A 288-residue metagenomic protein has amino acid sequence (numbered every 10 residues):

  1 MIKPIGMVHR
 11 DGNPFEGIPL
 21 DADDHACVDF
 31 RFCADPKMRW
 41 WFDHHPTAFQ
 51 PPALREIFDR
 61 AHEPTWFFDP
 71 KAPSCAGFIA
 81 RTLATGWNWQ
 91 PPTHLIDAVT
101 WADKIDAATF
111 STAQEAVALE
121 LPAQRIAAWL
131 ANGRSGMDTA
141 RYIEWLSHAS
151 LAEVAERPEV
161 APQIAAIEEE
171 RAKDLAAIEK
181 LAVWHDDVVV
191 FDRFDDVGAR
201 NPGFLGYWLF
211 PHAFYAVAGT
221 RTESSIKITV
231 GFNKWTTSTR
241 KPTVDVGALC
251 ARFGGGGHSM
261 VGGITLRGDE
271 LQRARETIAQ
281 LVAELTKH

Functional and structural regions predicted by a protein language model:
M1-L121, E169, A182-D195, R200-F214 (+1 more regions): Replace "Mg2+/Mn2+-dependent" with "divalent metal-dependent
A107-R200: Glycine-rich, Lys/Arg-enriched anion-binding loops that position phosphate/diphosphate groups for phosphoryl
